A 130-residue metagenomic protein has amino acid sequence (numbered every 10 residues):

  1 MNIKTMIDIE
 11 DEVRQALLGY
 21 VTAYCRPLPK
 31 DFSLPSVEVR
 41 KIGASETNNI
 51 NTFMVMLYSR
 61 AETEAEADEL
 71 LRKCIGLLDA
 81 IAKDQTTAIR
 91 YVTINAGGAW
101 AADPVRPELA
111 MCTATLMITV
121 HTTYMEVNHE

Functional and structural regions predicted by a protein language model:
M1-T47, I81, Q85-A88, H129: Small/polar-rich, solvent-exposed N-terminal microdomains that initiate assembly or binding
V13, L70-L77: Short amphipathic alpha-helices in soluble, non-transmembrane regions that often serve as interface/regulatory elements
D31, T47-N49, A102-E108: Short, ordered beta-strand-loop transition motifs
K41-A44, A61, G98-P104: Short, well-ordered turn and helix-capping elements at secondary-structure junctions
N49-A65, A110-T122: Oligomerization/assembly interface segments of phage tail-like spikes and tubes
D79-E130: Acidic-leaning, charged glycine-interspersed low-complexity segments
